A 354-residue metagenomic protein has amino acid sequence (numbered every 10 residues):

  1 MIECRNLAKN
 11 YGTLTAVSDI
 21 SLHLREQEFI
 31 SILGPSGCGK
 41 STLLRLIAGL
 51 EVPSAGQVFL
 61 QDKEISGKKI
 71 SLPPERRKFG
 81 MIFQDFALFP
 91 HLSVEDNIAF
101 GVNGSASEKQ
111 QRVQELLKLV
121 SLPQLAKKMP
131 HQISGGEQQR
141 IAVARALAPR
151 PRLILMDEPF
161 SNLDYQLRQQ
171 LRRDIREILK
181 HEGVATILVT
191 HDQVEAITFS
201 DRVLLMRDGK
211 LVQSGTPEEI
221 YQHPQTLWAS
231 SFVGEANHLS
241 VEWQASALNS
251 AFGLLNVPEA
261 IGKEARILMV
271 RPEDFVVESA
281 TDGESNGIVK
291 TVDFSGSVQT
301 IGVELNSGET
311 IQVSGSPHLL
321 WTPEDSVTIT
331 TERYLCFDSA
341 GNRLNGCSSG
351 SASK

Functional and structural regions predicted by a protein language model:
I20-S31, F89: Pre-Walker A (P-loop) beta-loop-beta motif of ABC nucleotide-binding domains
L33-P35: The feature captures the beta-strand-to-loop junction immediately N-terminal to the Walker
A48: Helix-to-loop junction immediately C-terminal to a conserved catalytic motif
S54-Q57, D208: Conserved coupling/switch loops of ABC nucleotide-binding domains, chiefly the family-specific signature
G56-G67: Conserved ABC transporter NBD signature motif
P74, K78-G80, Q84, L88-W228: ABC ATPase nucleotide-binding domains
A236, A247-K354: Non-catalytic connector elements of ABC transporters
